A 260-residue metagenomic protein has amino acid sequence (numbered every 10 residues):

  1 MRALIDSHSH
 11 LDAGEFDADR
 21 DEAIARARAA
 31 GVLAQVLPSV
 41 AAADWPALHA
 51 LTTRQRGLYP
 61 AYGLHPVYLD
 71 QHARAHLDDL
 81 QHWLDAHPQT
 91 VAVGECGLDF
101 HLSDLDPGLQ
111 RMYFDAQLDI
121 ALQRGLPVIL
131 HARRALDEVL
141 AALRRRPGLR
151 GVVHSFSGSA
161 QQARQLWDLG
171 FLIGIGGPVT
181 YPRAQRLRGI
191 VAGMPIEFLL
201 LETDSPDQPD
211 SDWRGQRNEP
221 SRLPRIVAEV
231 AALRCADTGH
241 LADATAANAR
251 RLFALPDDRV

Functional and structural regions predicted by a protein language model:
M1-V260: Mid-domain alpha/beta scaffold segments of enzyme catalytic cores
